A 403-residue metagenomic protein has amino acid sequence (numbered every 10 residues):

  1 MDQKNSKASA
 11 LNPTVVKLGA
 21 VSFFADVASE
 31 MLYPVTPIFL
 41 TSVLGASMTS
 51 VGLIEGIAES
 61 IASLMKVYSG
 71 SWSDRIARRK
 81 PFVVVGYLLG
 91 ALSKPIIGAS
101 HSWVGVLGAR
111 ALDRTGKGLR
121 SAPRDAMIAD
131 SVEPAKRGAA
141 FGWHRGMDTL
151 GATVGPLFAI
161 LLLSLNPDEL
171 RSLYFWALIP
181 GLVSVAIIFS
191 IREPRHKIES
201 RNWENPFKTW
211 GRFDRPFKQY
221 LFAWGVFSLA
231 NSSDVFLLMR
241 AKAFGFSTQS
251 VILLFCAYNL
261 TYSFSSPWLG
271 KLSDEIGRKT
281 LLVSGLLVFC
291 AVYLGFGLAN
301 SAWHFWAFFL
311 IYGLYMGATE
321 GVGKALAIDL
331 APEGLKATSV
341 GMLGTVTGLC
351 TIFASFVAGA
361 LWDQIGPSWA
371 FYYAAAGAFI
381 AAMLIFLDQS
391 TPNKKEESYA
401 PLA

Functional and structural regions predicted by a protein language model:
D2-N12, E193-A223, L402-A403: Juxtamembrane intracellular "pre-TM" segments in multi-pass secondary transporters
S6-A62, F217-L254: Helix-loop boundary and gating motifs at the non-cytosolic
I38-V43, V154-S172, F353-W369: Transmembrane alpha-helix termini and helix-breaking/packing motifs in multi-pass membrane transporters
L64-H101, S273-K279: Conserved MFS/SLC helix-loop-helix module at the cytosolic interface between two early adjacent transmembrane helices
P81-P95, L178, T280-G295, Y372-A375: Structural signature of the two symmetry-related core transmembrane helices
I96-A109, G297-F308: Helix-loop junctions at membrane interfaces in 12-TM secondary transporters
A109-L150, L326: Cytoplasmic helix-loop-helix junction between adjacent transmembrane helices in 12-TM secondary transporters
L178-E199, A381-Q389: C-terminal membrane-cytosol helix-exit motif in multi-pass small-molecule transporters
